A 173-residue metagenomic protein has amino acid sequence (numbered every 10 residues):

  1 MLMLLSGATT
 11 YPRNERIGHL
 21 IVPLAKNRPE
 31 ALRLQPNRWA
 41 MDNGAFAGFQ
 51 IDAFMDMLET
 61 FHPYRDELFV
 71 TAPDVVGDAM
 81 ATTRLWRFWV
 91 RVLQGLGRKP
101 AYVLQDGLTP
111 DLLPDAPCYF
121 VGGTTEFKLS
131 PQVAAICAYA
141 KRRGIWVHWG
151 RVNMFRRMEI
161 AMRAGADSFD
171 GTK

Functional and structural regions predicted by a protein language model:
M1-W89: Non-catalytic, usually N-terminal nucleic-acid engagement modules in DNA/RNA processing proteins
L4-G7, V22-P23, A40-G44, T71-P73 (+4 more regions): A cross-family glycoside hydrolase active-site/sugar-binding cleft signature
F46, E159-K173: Glycine-rich phosphate-binding active-site loops on the catalytic face of alpha/beta enzymes
D66-E67, A116, A166: A structural motif
A81-R163: Short loop-to-alpha-helix "cap/lid" segments that border enzyme active sites across diverse enzyme classes
